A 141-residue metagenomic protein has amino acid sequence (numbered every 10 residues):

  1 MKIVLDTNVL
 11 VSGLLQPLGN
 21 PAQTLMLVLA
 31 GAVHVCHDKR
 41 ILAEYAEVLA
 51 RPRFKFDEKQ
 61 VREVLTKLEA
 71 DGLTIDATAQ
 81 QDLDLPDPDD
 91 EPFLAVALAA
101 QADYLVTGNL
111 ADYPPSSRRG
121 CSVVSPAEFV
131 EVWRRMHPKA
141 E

Functional and structural regions predicted by a protein language model:
M1-K2: Residues that mark the start of a beta-strand
L5, L15, N20-A50: PIN/NYN-family metal-dependent endoribonuclease catalytic core
D6-T7, H37-D38, N109, S125: A secondary-structure boundary/capping signal
N20-P21, D89-F93: Amphipathic coiled-coil/heptad-repeat helices and related helical stalk/stem segments that mediate oligomerization
H34, L73, G120-S122: Conserved beta-strand segments of alpha/beta enzyme cores
R40, Q60-D84: Acidic catalytic patch
F54-K55: Membrane interface segments of multi-pass transport proteins and intramembrane proteases
D84, E91, L98-Y104, L110-E141: Acidic, PIN/NYN-like endoribonuclease modules and their adjacent C-terminal/linker elements
